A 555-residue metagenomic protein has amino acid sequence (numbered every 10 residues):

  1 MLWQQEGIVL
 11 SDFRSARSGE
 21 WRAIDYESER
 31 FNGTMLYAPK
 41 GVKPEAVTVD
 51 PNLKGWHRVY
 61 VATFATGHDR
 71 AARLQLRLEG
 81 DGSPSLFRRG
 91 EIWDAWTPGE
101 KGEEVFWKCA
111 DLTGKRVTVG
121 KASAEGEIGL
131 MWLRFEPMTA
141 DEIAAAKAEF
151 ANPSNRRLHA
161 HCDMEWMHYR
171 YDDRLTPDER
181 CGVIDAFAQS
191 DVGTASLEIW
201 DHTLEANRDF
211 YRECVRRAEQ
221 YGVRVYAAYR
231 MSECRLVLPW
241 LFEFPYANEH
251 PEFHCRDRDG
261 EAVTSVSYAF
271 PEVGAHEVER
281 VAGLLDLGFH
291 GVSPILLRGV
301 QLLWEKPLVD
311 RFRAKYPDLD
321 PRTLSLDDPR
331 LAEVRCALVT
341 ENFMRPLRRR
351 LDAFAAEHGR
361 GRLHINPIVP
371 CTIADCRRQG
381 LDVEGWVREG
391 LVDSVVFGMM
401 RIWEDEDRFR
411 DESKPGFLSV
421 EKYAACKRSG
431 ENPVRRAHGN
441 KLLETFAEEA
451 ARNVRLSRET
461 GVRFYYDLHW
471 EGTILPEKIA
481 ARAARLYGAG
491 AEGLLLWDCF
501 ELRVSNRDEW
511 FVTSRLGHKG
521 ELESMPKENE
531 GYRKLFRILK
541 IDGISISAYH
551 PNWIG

Functional and structural regions predicted by a protein language model:
M1-D50: Glycan-recognition and processing domains
E45-V47, P51-L74, G120-K121, G555: A short beta-strand element within beta-rich, extracytoplasmic domains of secreted/secretory-pathway proteins
E79-T113: Extracellular carbohydrate recognition and processing domains and analogous Trp-centered ligand-binding platforms
F150-P177, L204-R216, Y226-L287, E477 (+3 more regions): Active-site-adjacent "subsite" loops/lids of carbohydrate-active enzymes
P153-N155, H161, D201-D209, V237-Y268 (+6 more regions): Aromatic- and acidic-residue-enriched carbohydrate-binding clefts of CAZyme catalytic domains
P177-H202, G283-G291, L391-F397, L486-W497: Catalytic domains of carbohydrate-active enzymes, especially glycoside hydrolases
T194-I199, S394-R408, L442, D467-I554: Substrate-binding cleft of secreted/luminal carbohydrate-active enzymes
E272-G461, K478, G488: Active-site neighborhood of glycoside hydrolase catalytic domains
